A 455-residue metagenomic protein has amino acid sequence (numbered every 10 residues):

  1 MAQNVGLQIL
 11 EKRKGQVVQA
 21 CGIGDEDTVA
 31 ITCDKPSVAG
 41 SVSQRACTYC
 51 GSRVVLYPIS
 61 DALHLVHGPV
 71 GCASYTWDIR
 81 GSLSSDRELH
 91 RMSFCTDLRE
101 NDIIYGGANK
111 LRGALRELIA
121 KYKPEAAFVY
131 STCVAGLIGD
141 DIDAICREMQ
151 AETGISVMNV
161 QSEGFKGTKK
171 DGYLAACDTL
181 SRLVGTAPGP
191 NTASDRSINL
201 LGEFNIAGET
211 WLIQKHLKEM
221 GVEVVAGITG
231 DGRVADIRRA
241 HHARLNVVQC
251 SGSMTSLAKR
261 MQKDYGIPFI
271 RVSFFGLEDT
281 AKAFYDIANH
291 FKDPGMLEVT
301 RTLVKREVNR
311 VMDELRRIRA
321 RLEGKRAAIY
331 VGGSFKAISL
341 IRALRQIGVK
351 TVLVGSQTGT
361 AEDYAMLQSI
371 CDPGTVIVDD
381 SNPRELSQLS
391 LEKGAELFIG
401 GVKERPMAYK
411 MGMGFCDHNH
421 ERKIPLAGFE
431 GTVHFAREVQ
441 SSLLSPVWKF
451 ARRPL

Functional and structural regions predicted by a protein language model:
M1-L455: An N-terminal assembly and electron-transfer interface module characteristic of large anaerobic redox and radical
